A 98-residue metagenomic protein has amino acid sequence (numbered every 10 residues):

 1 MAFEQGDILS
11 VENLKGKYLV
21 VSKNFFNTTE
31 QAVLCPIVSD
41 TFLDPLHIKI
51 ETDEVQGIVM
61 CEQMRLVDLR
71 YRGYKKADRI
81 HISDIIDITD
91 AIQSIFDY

Functional and structural regions predicted by a protein language model:
M1-Y98: Conserved functional hotspots at enzyme active or ligand-binding sites that engage polyanionic ligands
